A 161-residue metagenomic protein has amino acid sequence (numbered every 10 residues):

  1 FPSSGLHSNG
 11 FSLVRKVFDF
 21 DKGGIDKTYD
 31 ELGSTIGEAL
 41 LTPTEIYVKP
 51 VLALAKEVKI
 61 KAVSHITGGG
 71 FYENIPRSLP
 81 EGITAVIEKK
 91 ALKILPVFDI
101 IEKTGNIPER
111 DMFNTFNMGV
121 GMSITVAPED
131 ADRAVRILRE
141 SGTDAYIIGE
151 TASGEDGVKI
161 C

Functional and structural regions predicted by a protein language model:
F1-Y29: Phosphate/diphosphate-binding glycine-rich loops and adjacent basic-rich segments that engage nucleotide
D21-I25, D30-L41, E45-C161: Glycine-/charge-enriched secondary-structure boundary and capping motifs
